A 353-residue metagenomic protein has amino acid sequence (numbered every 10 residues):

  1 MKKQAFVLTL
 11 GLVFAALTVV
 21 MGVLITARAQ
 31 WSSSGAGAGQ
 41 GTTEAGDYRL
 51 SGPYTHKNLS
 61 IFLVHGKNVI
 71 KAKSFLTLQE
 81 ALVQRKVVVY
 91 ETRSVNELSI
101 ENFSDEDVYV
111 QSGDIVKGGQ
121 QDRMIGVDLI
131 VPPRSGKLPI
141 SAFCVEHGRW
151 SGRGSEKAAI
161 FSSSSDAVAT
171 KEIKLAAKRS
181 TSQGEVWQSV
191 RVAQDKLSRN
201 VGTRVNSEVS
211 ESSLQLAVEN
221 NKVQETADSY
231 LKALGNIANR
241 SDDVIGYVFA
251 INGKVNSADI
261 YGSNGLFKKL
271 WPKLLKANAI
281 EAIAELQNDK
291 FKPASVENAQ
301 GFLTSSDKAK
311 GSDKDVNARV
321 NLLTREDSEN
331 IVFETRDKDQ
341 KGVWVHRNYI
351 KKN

Functional and structural regions predicted by a protein language model:
M1-A5: Positively charged n-region of N-terminal signal peptides that target proteins for export
V7-T9: Composition-driven detection of intrinsically disordered, low-complexity segments
G11-G22: Bacterial N-terminal signal peptides
L24-V108, G113-N353: Intrinsically disordered, low-complexity segments enriched in small/polar residues
